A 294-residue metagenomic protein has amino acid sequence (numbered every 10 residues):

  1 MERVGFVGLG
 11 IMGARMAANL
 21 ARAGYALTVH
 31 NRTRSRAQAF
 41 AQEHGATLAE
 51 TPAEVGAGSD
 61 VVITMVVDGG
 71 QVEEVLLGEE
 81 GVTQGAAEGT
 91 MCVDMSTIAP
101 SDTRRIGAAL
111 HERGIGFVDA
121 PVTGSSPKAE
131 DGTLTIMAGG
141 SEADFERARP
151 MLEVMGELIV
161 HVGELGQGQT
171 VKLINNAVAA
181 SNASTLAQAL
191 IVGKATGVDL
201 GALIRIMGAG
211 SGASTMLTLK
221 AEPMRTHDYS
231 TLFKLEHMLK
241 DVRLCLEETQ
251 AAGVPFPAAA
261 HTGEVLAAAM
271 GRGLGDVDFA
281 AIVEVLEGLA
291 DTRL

Functional and structural regions predicted by a protein language model:
M1-M65, T90, M95: NAD(P)+-binding Rossmann beta1-loop-alpha1 motif at the extreme N-terminus of oxidoreductases
V4, C92, T97-A177: Rossmann-fold dinucleotide-binding core
L27, L48, F117-V118, I159 (+2 more regions): Hydrophobic beta-strand scaffold residues
P52-I115: Rossmann-fold NAD(P) dinucleotide-binding segment
G132-G139, V160, E164-T196, M207-L219 (+2 more regions): Active-site-proximal catalytic alpha-helix in oxidoreductases
L165, Q169, A213-F279: Interdomain hinge/lid region at the active-site interface of Rossmann-like NAD(P)-dependent oxidoreductases
G271-L294: NAD(P)-dependent dehydrogenase/reductase Rossmann-like domain
